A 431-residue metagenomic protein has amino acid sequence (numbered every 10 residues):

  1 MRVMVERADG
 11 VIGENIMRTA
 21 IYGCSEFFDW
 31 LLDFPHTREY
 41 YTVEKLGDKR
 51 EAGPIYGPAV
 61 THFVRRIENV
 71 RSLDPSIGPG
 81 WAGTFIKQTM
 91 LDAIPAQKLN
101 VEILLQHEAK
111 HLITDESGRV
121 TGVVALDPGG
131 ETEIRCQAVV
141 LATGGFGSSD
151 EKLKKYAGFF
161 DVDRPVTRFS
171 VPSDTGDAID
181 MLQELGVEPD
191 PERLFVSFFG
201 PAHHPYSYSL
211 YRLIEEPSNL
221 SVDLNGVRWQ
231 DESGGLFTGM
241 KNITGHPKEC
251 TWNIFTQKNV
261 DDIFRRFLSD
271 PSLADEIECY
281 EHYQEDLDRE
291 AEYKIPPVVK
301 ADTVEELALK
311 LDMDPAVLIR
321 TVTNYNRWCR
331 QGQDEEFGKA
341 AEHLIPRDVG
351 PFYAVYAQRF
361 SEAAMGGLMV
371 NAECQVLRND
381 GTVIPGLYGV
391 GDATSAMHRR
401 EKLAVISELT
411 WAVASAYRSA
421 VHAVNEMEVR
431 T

Functional and structural regions predicted by a protein language model:
M1-A20: Glycine-rich active-site loop/strand segments that organize a redox cofactor
T19-G130, D150-E151, G332-D348: Conserved redox-cofactor binding core of oxidoreductases
H111-I113, V317-M397, E401: A glycine-rich dinucleotide-binding beta-alpha-beta segment and adjacent secondary-structure elements that constitute
L126, C136, A142-T143, L224 (+1 more regions): Short, well-ordered coil/turn residues at beta-beta hairpins and beta-strand->alpha-helix junctions within
G130, I134-P201, L409, R418: Glycine-rich loop(s) and the adjacent beta-strand/alpha-helix scaffold that form part
I179-M181, L185-K310: An anion/pyrophosphate-binding glycine-rich loop and adjacent beta-alpha core in soluble alpha-beta enzymes
M181-E188, I319-V322, T410-T431: Internal hydrophobic alpha-helix adjacent to the cofactor/substrate pocket in enzyme cavities
S197-H203, F237-M240, R359-M365, A393-L409: Glycine-rich phosphate/pyrophosphate-binding beta-alpha loops
